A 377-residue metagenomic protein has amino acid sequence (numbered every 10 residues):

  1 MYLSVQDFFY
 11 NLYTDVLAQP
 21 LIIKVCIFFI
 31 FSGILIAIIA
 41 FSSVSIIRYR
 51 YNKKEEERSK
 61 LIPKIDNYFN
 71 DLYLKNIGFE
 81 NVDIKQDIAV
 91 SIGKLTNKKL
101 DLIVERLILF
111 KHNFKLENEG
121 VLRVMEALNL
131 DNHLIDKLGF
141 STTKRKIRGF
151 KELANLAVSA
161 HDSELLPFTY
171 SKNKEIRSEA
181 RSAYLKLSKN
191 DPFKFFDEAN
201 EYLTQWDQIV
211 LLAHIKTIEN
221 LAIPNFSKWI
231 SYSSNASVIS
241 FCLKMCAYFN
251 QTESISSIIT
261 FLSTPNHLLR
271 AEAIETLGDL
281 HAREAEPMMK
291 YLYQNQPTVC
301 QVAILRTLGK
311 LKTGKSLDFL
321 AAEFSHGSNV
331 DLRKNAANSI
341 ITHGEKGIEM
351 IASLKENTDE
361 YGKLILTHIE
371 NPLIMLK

Functional and structural regions predicted by a protein language model:
M1-E56: N-terminal signal-anchor transmembrane alpha helix of single-pass membrane proteins, serving as the membrane-anchoring
S43-L138: N-terminal topogenic membrane-targeting module
V90, L109, K115-M125, I147-A157 (+10 more regions): Structural detector for internal amphipathic alpha-helices that build alpha-solenoid repeat scaffolds
S91, D101, E105, N118 (+10 more regions): Amphipathic alpha-helical scaffolding segments comprising HEAT/armadillo-like alpha-solenoid repeats
I135-E201, W206, L211: Long, acidic/polar, low-complexity amphipathic helices and coiled-coil-like
S141-T142, K172-I176, L203-D207, S234-N235 (+4 more regions): Short inter-helical turns and helix N-cap capping residues of alpha-solenoid HEAT/ARM repeat scaffolds
F324-R333: C-terminal hydrophobic structural anchor segments that stabilize assembly/packing rather than catalytic chemistry
